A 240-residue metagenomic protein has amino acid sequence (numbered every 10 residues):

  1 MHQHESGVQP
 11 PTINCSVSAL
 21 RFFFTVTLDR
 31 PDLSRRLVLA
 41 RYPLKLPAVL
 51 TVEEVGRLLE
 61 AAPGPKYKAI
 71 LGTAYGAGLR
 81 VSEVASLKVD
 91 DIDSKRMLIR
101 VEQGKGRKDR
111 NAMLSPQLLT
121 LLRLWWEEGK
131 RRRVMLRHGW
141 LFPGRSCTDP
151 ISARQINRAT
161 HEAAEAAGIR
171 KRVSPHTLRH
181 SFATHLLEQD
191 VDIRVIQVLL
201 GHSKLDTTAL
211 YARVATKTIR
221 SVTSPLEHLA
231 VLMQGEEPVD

Functional and structural regions predicted by a protein language model:
M1-D240: Conserved catalytic core of the tyrosine transesterase superfamily
